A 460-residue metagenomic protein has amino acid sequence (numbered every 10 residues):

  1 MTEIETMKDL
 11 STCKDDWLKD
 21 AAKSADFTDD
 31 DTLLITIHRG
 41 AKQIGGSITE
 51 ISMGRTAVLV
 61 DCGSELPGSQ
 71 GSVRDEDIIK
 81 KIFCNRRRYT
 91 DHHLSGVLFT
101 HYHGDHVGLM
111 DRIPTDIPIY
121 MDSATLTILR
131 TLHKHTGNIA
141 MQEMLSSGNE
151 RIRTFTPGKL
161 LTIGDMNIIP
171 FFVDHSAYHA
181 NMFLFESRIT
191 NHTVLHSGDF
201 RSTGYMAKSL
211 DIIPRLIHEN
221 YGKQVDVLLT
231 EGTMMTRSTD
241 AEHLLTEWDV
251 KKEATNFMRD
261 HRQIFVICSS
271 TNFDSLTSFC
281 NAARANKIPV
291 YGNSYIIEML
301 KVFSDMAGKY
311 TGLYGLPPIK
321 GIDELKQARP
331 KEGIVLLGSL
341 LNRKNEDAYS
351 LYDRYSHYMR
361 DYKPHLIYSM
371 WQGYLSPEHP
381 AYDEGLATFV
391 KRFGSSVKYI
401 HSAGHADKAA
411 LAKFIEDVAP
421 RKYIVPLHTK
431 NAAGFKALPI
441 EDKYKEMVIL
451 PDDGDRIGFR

Functional and structural regions predicted by a protein language model:
E3-G96, D105-D274, S278, A285: His/Asp/Glu-rich metal-coordinating catalytic cores of metallo-dependent phosphodiesterases/hydrolases acting on
E50-R55, L59, N181-P420, Y444: Metal-dependent phosphodiesterase/nuclease catalytic metal-binding core
L66-P67, L126-L129, T203, I297-L300 (+3 more regions): Short gly/pro/ser/thr-enriched loop/turn and capping motifs at secondary-structure boundaries
H101: Conserved G/P- and acidic residue-centered "switch" motifs that form tight phosphate/ATP-binding loops in soluble
D105, F155-L161, S176, N272 (+4 more regions): Short acidic loop-to-helix transition motifs that present clustered carboxylates
P118-M121, M141-L145, K287-G292, K443-D453: Short hydrophobic/aromatic-enriched beta-strand-loop microsegments
L411-A437: C-terminal structured "cap/appendage" subdomains that terminate the fold
H428-R460: Active-site microenvironment of metallo-dependent hydrolases
